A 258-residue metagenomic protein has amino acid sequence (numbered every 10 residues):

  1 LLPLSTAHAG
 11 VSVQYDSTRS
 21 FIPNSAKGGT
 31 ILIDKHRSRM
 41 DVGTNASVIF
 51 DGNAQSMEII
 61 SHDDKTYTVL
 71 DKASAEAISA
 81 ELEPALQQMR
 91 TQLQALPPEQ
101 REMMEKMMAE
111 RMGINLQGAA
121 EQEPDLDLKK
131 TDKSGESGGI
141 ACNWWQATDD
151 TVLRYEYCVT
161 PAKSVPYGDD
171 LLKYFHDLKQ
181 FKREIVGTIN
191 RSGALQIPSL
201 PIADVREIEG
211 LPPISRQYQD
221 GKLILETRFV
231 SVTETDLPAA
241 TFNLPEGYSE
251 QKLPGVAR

Functional and structural regions predicted by a protein language model:
L1-H8: C-terminal segment of classical bacterial N-terminal signal peptides
A9-R258: Extended soluble regions of mature proteins
